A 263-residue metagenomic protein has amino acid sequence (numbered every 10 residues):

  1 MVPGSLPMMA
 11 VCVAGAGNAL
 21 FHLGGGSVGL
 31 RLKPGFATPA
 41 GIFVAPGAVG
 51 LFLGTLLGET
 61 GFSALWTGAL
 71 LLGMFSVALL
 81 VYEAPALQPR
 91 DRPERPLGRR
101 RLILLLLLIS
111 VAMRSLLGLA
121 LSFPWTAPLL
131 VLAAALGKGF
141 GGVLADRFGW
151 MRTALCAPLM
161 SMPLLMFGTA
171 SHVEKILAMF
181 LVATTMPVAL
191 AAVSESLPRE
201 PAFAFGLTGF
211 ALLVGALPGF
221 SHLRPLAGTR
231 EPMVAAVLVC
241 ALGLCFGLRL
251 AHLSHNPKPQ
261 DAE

Functional and structural regions predicted by a protein language model:
P7-A19, V44, L107-V111, S171-T185: Helical-face signature of the major facilitator-like transporter fold
A19-P34, A183-R199: Intracellular juxtamembrane helix-capping segments at the cytosolic ends of symmetry-related transmembrane helices
P34-E59, A202-H222: Glycine-rich segments within core transmembrane alpha-helices of 12-TM secondary carriers
S63-A84, T229-A251: Symmetry-related core transmembrane helices of the 12-TM Major Facilitator Superfamily/SLC fold
M74-L105, N256-P259: Flexible interhelical linker loops that connect adjacent transmembrane helices in multi-pass membrane transporters
R95-K138: Extracytoplasmic gate region of multi-pass secondary transporters
G137-W150: Helix-to-loop junctions at the C-terminal end of transmembrane segments in multipass secondary transporters
R152-A189: C-terminal transmembrane helical hairpin of 12-TM major facilitator-type secondary transporters
